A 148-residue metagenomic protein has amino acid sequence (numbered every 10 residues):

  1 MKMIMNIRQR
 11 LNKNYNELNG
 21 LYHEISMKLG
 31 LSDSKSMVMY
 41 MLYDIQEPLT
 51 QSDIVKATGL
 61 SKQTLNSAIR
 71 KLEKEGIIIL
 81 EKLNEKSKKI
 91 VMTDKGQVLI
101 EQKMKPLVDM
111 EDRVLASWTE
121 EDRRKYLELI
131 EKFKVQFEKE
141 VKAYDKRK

Functional and structural regions predicted by a protein language model:
M1, E121-K148: C-terminal regulatory/oligomerization modules of transcriptional regulators
M1-L29: N-terminal leader segment of winged-helix/HTH proteins
I7, S34-K35, T50, K95 (+1 more regions): N-terminal positioning helix adjacent to the helix-turn-helix/winged-helix DNA-binding module
L11, M39-L42, I130: Hydrophobic structural patches
L11-N14, L18-Y22, L99, K103-W118 (+1 more regions): Alpha-helical linker/hinge and terminal dimerization helices associated with HTH transcriptional regulators
G20-T64: N-terminal helix-turn-helix DNA-binding core of bacterial DNA-binding proteins
R70-E128: Charged, amphipathic alpha-helical coiled-coil/dimerization segments
